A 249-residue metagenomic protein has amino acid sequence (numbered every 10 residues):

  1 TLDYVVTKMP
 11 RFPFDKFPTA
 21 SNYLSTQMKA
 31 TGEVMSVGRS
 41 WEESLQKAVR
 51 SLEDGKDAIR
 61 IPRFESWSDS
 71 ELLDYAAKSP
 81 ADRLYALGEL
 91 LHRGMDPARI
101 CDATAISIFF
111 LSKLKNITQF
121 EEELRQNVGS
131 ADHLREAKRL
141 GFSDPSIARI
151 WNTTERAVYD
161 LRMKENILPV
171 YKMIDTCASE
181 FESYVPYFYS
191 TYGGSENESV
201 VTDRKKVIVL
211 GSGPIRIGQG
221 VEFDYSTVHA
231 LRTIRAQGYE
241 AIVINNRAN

Functional and structural regions predicted by a protein language model:
T1-N249: ATP-dependent carboxylate/acyl-activation modules
